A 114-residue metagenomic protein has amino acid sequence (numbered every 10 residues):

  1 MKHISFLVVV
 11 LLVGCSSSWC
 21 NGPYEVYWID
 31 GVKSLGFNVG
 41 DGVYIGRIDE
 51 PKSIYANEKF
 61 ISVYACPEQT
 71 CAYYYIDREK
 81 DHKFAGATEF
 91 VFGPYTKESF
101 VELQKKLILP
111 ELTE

Functional and structural regions predicted by a protein language model:
M1-C15: Sec-dependent bacterial lipoprotein signal peptides
I4-L7, S53, P67-E68: A generic structural signal for short, solvent-exposed coil/turn residues that cap or connect secondary-structure
C15-F60, Y64, A72, F84-G86 (+1 more regions): N-terminal export/targeting and maturation segments
E68-D77: Structural motif
H82-E114: C-terminal partner/receptor-binding element of secreted or periplasmic proteins
